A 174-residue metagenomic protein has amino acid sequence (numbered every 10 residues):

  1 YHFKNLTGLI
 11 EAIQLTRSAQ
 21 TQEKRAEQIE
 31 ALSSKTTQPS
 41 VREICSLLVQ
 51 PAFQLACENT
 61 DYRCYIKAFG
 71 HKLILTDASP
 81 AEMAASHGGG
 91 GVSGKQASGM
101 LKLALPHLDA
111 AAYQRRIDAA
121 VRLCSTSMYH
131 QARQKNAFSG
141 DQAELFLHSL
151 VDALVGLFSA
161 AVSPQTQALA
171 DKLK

Functional and structural regions predicted by a protein language model:
H2-A26, E30: An amphipathic alpha-helix adjacent to DNA-recognition modules
I10, Q14, S18, M83-G90 (+1 more regions): Amphipathic, non-transmembrane alpha-helical scaffold segments
I13, S40, I44, L48 (+5 more regions): Residue-level detector of well-ordered alpha-helical segments, enriched for hydrophobic/aromatic packing positions
E23-I66: Hydrophobic alpha-helical connector segments
Q28, L32, L73-T76, Q131-K135: Secondary-structure edge/capping motif, primarily at the C-terminal ends of alpha-helices and the immediately following
R42-S46, D61-C64, L73-L105: Amphipathic alpha-helical packing segments from all-alpha helical-bundle domains
L48, A52, I66-L73, A120-C124 (+1 more regions): Short alpha-helical scaffolding segments that buttress acidic/His motifs in well-ordered protein cores
G91-K174: C-terminal peripheral helix-coil segments that are non-catalytic and often amphipathic
